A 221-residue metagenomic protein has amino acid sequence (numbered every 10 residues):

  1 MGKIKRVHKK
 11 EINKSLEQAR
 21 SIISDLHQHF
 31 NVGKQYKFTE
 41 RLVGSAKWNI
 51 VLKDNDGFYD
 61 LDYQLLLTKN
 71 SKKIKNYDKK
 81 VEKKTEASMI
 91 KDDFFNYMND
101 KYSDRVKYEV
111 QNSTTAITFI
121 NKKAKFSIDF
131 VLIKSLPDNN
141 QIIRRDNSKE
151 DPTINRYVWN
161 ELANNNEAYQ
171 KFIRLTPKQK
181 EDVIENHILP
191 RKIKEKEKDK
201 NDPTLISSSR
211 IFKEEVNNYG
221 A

Functional and structural regions predicted by a protein language model:
M1-G2, Q64-N70, L132-I133: Short loop/turn segments at strand-loop or loop-helix junctions that form parts of catalytic or ligand-binding pockets
M1-L42: Helical scaffold of the NTase/Pol beta-like nucleotidyltransferase catalytic core
R6, N49, R105-Y108, K213-A221: Extracellular secretory-pathway ectodomains and N-terminal mature segments of eukaryotic proteins
V7-E17, T85, M89, K200-P203 (+1 more regions): Alpha-helix boundary/N-cap detector
H8-E11, T68-T85: Short histidine-centered catalytic/ligand-binding loop motif
H29-L61, L65-N76: Active-site nucleotide-donor binding segment shared across nucleotidyl transfer reactions
F30-K34, V81-D138: Conserved catalytic core of two-metal-ion nucleotidyltransferases
Q111-A221: Catalytic cores of NTP-dependent nucleotidyl/adenyl transfer enzymes across multiple folds
